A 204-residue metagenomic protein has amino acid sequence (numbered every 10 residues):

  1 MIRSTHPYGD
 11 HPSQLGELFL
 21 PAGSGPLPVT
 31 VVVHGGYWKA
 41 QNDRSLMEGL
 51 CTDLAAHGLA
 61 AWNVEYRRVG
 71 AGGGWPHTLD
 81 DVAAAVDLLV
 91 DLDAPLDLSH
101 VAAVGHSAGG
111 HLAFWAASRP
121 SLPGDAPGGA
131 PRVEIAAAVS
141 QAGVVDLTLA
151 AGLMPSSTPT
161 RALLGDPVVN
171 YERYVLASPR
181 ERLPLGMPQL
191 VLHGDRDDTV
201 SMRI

Functional and structural regions predicted by a protein language model:
M1-S24: N-terminal cap/lid segment of alpha/beta-hydrolase-fold proteins
H11, L149-E181: Mobile cap/lid helix-loop segments that gate and shape the active-site cleft of serine hydrolases
A22-P26, T30-D53: Short, surface-exposed "cap/lid" segments of acyl-processing enzymes
Q41-C51, W62-H100: Catalytic nucleophile-loop/oxyanion-hole region of alpha/beta-hydrolase and closely related hydrolase-like folds
A84-L153: Primarily recognizes the serine-hydrolase "nucleophile elbow" in alpha/beta-hydrolase and SGNH/GDSL folds
R132-A136, P184-Q189: Short, proline-enriched alpha-helix->beta-strand connector loops that line the catalytic pocket of alpha/beta-hydrolase
V191-H193, D197: Short beta-strand/loop motif that positions the catalytic acidic residue of the alpha/beta-hydrolase fold
D198-I204: Conserved alpha/beta-hydrolase "acid-adjacent" motif
